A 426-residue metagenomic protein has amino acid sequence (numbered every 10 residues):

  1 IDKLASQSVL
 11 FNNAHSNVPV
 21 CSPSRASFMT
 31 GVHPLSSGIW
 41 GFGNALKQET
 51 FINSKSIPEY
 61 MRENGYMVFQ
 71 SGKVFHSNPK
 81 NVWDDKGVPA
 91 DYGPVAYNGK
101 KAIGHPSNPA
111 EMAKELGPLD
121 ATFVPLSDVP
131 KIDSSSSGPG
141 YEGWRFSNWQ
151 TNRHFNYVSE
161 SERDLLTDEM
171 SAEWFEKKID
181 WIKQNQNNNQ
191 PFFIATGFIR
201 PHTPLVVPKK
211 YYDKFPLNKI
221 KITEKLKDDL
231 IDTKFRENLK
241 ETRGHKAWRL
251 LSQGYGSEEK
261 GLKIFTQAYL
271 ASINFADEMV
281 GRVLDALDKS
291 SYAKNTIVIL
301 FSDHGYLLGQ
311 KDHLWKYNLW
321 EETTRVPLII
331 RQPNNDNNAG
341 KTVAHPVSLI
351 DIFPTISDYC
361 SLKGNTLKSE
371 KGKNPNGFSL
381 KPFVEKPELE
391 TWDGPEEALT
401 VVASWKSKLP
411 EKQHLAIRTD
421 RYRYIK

Functional and structural regions predicted by a protein language model:
I1-K426: Formylglycine-dependent sulfatase
